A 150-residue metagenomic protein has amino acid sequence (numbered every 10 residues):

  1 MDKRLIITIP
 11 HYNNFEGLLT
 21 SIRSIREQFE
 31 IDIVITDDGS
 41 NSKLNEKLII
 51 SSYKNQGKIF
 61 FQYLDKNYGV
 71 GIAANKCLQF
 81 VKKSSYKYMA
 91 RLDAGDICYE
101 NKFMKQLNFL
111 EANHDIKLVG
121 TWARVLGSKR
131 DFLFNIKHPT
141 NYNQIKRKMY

Functional and structural regions predicted by a protein language model:
D2-Y150: Nucleotide-sugar donor-binding/catalytic module of glycosyltransferases that assemble extracellular/cell-envelope
